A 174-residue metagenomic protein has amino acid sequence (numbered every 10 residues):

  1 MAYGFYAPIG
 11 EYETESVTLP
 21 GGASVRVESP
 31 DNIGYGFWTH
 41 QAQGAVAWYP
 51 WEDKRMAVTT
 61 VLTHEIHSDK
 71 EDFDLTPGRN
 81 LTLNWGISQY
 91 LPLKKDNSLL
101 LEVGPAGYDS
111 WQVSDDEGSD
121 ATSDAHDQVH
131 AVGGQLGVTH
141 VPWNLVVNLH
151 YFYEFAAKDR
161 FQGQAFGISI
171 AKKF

Functional and structural regions predicted by a protein language model:
M1-G78, S123-D127, L145: Outer-membrane pore/translocation modules
D72-F174: Outer membrane beta-barrel transmembrane domains
